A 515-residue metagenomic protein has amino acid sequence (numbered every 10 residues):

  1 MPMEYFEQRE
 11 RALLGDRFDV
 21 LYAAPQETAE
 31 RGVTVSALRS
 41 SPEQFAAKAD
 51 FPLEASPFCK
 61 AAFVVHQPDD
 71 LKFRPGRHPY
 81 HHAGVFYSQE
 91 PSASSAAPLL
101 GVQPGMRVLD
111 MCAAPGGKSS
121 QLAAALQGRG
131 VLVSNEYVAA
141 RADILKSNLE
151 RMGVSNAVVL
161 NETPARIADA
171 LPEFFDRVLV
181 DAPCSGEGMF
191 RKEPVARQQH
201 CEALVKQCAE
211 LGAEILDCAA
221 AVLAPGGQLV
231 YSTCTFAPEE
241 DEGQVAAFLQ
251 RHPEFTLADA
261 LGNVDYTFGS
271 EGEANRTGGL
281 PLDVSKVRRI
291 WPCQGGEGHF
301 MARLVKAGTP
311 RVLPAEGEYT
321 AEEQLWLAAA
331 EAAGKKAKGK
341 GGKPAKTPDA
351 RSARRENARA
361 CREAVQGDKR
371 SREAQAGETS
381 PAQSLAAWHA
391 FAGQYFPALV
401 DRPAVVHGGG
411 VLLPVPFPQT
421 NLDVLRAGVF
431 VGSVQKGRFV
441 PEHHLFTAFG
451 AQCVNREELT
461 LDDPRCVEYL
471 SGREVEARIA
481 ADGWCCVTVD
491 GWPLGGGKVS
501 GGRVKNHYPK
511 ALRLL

Functional and structural regions predicted by a protein language model:
M1-K48, A307-L515: Polybasic, low-complexity RNA-engagement segments
E54, F58-V102, L145, V499 (+1 more regions): Class I SAM-dependent transferase core
G105-A114: Conserved class I S-adenosyl-L-methionine
P115-G128: Conserved SAM-binding loop of SAM-dependent methyltransferases across substrates and taxa, primarily the Class I
L126-Q127, L223-P225: Helix-to-beta-strand junctions that scaffold the AdoMet/dcAdoMet cofactor pocket in Class I SAM-dependent enzymes
R129-V133: Short beta-strand element of Class I
N135-E173, V180: S-adenosyl-L-methionine
A140, R177-D217, V230, C234-E242 (+2 more regions): Mobile active-site "lid"/loop adjacent to the S-adenosyl-L-methionine
